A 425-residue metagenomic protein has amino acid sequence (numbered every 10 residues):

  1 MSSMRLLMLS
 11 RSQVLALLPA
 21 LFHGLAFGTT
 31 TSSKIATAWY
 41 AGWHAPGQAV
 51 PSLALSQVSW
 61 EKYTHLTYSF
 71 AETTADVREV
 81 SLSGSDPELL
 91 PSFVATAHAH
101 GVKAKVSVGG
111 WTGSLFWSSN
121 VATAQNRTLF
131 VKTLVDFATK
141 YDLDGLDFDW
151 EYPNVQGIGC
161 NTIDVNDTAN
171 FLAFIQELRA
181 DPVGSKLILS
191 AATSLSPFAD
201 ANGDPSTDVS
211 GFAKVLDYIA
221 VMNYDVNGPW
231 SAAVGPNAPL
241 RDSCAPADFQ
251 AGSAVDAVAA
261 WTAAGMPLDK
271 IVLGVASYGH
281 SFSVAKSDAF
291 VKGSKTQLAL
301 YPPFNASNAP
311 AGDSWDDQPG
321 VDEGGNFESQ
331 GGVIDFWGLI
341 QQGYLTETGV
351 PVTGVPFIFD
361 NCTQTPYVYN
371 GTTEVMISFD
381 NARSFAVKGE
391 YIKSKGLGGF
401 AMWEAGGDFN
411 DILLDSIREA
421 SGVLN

Functional and structural regions predicted by a protein language model:
M1-T30: Fungal secretory targeting signals
T29-A138, D415: Glycan-recognition patch characteristic of GH18 chitinases/ENGases and related GlcNAc/peptidoglycan-binding proteins
T29-T31, L90-G110, F171-S190, V258 (+2 more regions): Surface-exposed amphipathic alpha-helices with a cationic face
H44, G331-N425: Extracellular low-complexity, Gly/Ser/Thr-rich intrinsically disordered linkers and protease-sensitive activation/hinge
H44-K62, V121-K140, P197-G211, A254-V258 (+1 more regions): Short, acidic/polar
L66, V106, F148, L178 (+4 more regions): Conserved, mostly hydrophobic/aromatic
D76-S85, P153-Q330: Substrate-binding surface in catalytic domains of secreted glycosidases
P87-V94, V131-A138, T168-R179, V209 (+3 more regions): Generic structural signal for well-ordered alpha-helices, preferentially at hydrophobic/aromatic core positions
